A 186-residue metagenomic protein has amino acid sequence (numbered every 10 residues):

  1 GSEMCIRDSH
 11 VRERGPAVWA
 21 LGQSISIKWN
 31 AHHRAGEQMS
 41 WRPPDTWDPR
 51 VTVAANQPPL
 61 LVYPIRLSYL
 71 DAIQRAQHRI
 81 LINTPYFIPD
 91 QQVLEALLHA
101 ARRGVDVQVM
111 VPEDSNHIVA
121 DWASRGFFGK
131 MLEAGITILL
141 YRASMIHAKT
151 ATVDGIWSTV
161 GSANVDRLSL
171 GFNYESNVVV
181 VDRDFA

Functional and structural regions predicted by a protein language model:
S2-E3, R7-A186: Charged, low-complexity intrinsically disordered terminal segments
